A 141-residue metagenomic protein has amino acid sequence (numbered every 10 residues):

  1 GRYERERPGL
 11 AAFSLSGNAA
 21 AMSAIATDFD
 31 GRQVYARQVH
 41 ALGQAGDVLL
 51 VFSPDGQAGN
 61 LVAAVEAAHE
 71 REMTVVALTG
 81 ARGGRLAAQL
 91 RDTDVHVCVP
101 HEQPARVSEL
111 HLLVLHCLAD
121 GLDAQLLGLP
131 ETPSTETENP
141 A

Functional and structural regions predicted by a protein language model:
G1-E131: Glycine-rich phosphate-binding loops that contact phosphosugars or nucleotide phosphates
P130-A141: A short, charged, Gly/Pro-tolerant segment at domain boundaries
